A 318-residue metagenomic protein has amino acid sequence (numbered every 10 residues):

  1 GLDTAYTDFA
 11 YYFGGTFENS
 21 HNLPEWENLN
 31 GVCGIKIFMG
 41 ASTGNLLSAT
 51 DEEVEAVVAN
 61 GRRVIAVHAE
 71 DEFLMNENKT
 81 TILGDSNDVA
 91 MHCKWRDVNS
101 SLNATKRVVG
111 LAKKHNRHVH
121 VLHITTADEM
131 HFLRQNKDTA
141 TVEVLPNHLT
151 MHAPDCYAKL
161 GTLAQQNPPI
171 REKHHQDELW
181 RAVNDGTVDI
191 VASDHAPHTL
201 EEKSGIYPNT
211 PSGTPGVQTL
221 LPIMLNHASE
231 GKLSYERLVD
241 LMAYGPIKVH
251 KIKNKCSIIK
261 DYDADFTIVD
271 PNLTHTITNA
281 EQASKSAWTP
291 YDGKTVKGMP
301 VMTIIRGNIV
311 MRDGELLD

Functional and structural regions predicted by a protein language model:
G1-H21, M39-T43: Metal-cofactor-binding active-site regions of metalloenzymes
G1-T7, A56-V67, T219, I223: Alpha-helix-loop-beta-strand connector modules within alpha/beta enzyme cores
G1-T7, K114-H115, K137-T139, E230-L233: Short helix-capping segments at alpha-helix termini
F9, I35, H68, V119 (+9 more regions): Divalent metal-coordination and catalytic microenvironments
G15, I35-M39, H68-E70, I124 (+6 more regions): Fold-independent oxyanion-binding glycine-rich loops and adjacent beta-strand/coil segments at enzyme active sites
H21-V191: Histidine/acidic residue-rich metal-binding segments in metalloenzymes
S86-N116, N184-V191, A196-N272: His/Asp/Glu-enriched, well-ordered alpha-helical/loop segment that forms or immediately abuts the divalent-metal
I206-N209, K260-D318: C-terminal cap of metal-dependent C-N hydrolases
